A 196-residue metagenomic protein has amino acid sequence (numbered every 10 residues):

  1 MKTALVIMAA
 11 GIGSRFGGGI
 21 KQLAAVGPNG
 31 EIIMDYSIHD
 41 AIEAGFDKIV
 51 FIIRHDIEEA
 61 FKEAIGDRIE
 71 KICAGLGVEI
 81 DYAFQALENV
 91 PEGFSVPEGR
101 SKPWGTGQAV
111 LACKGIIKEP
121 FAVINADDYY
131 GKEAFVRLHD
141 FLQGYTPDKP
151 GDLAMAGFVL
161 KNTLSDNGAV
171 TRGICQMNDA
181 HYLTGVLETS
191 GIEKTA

Functional and structural regions predicted by a protein language model:
M1-P28, A44: Glycine-rich N-terminal loop/short-helix segment of MobA-like nucleotidyltransferase
K2-I7, E31-V123, Y130-G131, F135 (+2 more regions): Conserved N-terminal catalytic core of the sugar/cofactor nucleotidyltransferase
A9, G27, I53, N125 (+1 more regions): Short beta-strand/turn micro-motifs composed of small residues that flank or help shape donor/cofactor-binding pockets
I12, D127-D128, L160: Active-site metal-binding loops of divalent metal-dependent hydrolases
I20-V26, V96-R100, V170: Short glycine-enriched, charge-decorated loop/helix-capping segments at active-site entrances that position
Q22, E79-D81, Y182: Conserved beta-strand segments of alpha/beta enzyme cores
P28, Q85-E88, E188-G191: Residues that form or immediately flank small-molecule/cofactor binding pockets and catalytic motifs
K132-A196: Conserved core of the sugar-phosphate nucleotidyltransferase
